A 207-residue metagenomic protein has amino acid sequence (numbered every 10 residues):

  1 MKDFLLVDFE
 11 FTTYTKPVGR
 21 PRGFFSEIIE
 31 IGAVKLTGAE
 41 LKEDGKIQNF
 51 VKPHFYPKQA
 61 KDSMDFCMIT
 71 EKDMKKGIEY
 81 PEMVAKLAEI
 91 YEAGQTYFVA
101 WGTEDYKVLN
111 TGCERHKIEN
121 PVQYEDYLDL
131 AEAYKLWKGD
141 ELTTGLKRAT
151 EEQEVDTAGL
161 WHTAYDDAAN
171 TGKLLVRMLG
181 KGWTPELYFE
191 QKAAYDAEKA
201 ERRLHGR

Functional and structural regions predicted by a protein language model:
M1-L5: Extreme N-terminal starter segment of soluble prokaryotic enzymes
L6-D8, Y127: Generic enzyme active-site microenvironment
F9-G19: Short acidic, Gly/Ser-rich segments with clustered Asp/Glu that frequently serve as metal-coordination loops in enzyme
F24-I31, K35-C67, E89-R207: Metal-dependent phosphoesterase core characteristic of DEDDh/y 3'-5' exonuclease domains
S63-M83: Metal-dependent phosphoesterase signature
V84-A88: Short hydrophobic/charged patches on amphipathic alpha-helices used for structural packing and interfaces
